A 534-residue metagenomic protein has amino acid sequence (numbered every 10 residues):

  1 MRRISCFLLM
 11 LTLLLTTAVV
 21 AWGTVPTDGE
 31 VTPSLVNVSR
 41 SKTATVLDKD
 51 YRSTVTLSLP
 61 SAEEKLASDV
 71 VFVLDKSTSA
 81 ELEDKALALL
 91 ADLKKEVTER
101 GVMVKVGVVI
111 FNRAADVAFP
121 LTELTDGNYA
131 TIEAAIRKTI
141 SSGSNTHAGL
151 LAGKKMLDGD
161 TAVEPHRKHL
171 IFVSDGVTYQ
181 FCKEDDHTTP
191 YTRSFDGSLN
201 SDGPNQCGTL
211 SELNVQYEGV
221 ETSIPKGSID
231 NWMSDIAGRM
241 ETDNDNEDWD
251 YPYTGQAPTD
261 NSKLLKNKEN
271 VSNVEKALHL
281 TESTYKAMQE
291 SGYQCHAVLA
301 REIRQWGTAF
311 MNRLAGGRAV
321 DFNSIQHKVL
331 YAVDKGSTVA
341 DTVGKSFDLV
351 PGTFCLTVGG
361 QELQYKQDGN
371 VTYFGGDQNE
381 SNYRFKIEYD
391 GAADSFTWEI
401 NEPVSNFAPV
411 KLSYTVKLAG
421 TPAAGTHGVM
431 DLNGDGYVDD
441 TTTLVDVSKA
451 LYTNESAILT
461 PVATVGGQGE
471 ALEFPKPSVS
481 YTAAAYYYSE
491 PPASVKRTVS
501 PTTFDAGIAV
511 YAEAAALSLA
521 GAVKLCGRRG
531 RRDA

Functional and structural regions predicted by a protein language model:
M1, A516-S518: Cysteine-dense, low-complexity repeat segments
M1-L8: Bacterial N-terminal signal peptides that target proteins for export
L8-T16: Bacterial N-terminal signal peptides
L13, V71, A514-A516: Boundary/activation segment at the start of structured domains
L15-G23: C-terminal segment of classical bacterial N-terminal signal peptides
W22-P501, R532: P/S/T/G-enriched low-complexity
P501-E513: Juxtamembrane/start-of-transmembrane alpha-helix segments at the extracytoplasmic/lumenal side of membrane anchors
S518-A534: C-terminal membrane-anchoring or membrane-association module
